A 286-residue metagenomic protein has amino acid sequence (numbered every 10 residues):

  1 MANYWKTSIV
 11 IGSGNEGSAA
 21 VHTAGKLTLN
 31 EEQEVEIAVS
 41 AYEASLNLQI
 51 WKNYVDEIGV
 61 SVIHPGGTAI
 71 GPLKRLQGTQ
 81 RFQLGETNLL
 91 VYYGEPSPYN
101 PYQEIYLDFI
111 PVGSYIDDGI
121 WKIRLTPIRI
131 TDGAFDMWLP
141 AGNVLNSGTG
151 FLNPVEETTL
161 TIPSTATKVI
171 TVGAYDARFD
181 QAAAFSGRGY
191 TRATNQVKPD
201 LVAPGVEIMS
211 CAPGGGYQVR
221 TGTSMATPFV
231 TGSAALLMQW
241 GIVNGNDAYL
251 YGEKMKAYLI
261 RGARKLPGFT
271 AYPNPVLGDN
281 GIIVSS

Functional and structural regions predicted by a protein language model:
M1-H22, P275-V284: Catalytic cores of secreted or luminal carbohydrate-active enzymes
Y4-S8, A19-Y106, I110, Y115 (+2 more regions): Extracellular S/T/G-rich loop segment that most often corresponds to the catalytic His/Ser-adjacent loop
T7, Q239-S286: C-terminal subdomain of the subtilisin-like protease fold in secreted/lumenal serine endopeptidases
G12-S13, T126-I128, I242: Short acidic, glycine-rich surface-loop motifs adjacent to enzyme active sites
N15-G17, Y175-A177, L259-K265: Acidic, glycine-rich active-site loops and adjacent beta-strand->loop/helix elements that engage anionic groups
D117-W121: A glycine-anchored, Pro-Gly-centered beta-turn/N-cap motif
T131-A141: Edge beta-strands of jelly-roll/beta-sandwich modules across compartments, strongly enriched in secreted/luminal
A141-G148: Short, basic, glycine/proline-bearing loop/turn elements
